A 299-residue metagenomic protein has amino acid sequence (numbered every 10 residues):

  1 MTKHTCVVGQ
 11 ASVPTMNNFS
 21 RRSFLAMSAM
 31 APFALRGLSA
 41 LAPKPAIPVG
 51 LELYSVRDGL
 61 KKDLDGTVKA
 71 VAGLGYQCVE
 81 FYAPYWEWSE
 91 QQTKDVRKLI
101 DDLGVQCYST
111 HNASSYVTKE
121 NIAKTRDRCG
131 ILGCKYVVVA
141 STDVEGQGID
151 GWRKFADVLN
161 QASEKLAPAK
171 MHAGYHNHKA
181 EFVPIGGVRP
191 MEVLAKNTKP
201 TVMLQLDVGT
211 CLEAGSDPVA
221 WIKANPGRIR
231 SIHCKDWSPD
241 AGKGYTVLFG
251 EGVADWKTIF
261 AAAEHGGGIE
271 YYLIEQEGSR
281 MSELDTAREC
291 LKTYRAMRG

Functional and structural regions predicted by a protein language model:
K3, G9-A11, V49, Q77: Intrinsic, low-complexity polybasic segments
H4-C6, P14-F33: N-terminal secretory signal peptides and thylakoid transit peptides that target proteins across membranes
S28-G37, L41, V68, C78 (+4 more regions): Active-site acidic/histidine proton-transfer and metal-coordination neighborhood in alpha/beta enzyme cores
G37-K62, A70: C-terminal segment of N-terminal export signals and the immediately downstream linker at the start of the mature
L51, V71, V79, I100 (+7 more regions): Conserved, mostly hydrophobic/aromatic
V56-K62, Y82-Q92, A113-N121, V144-D150 (+5 more regions): Acidic-and-aromatic substrate-binding clefts and catalytic sites of carbohydrate-active enzymes
C78, L166-V253: Acidic/histidine-rich catalytic cores of soluble enzymes
L284-G299: C-terminal helical cap(s) of enzyme catalytic domains, especially alpha/beta-barrels
